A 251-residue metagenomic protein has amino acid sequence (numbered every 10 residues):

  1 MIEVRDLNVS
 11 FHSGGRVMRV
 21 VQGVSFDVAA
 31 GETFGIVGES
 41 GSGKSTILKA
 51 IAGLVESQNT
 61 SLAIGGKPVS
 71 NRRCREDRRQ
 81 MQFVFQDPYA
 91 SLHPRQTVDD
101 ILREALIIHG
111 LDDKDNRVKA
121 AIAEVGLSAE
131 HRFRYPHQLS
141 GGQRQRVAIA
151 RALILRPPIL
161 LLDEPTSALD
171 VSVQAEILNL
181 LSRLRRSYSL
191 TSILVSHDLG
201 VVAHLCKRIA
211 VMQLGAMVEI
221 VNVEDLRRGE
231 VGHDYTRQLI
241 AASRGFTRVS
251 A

Functional and structural regions predicted by a protein language model:
G14, P68-Q82, Q96, D100 (+2 more regions): ABC ATPase NBD coupling module
A52: Helix-to-loop junction immediately C-terminal to a conserved catalytic motif
D115-E130, A241: Conserved ABC ATPase "signature" region
Y135-L139, Q143: Conserved ABC ATPase signature
I154-P158: A short, proline-enriched helix->beta-strand linker immediately N-terminal to the Walker B motif in ABC-type P-loop
R228-A251: C-terminal boundary and immediately downstream tail of ABC-type ATPase nucleotide-binding domains
